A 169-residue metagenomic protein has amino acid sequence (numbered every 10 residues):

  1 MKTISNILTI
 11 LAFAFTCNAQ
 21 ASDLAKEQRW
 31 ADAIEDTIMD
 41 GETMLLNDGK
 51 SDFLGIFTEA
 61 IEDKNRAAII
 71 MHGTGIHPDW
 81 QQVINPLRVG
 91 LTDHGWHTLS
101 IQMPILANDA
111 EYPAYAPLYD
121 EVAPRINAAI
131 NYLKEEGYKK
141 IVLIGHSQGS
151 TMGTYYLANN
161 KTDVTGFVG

Functional and structural regions predicted by a protein language model:
M1-N6: Positively charged n-region of N-terminal signal peptides that target proteins for export
I7-T16: Bacterial N-terminal signal peptides
S22-I61: N-terminal cap/lid segment of alpha/beta-hydrolase-fold proteins
D52, A60-G95, L99: Short, surface-exposed "cap/lid" segments of acyl-processing enzymes
T74, Q102-A107: Short beta-to-alpha linker loops that shape the active-site pocket of alpha/beta-hydrolase fold enzymes
Y112-E136: Alpha/beta-hydrolase active-site loop
I144-G153: Gly/Ala-rich beta-loop-alpha elbow adjacent to hydrolase catalytic centers
T162-G169: A conserved short beta-strand
